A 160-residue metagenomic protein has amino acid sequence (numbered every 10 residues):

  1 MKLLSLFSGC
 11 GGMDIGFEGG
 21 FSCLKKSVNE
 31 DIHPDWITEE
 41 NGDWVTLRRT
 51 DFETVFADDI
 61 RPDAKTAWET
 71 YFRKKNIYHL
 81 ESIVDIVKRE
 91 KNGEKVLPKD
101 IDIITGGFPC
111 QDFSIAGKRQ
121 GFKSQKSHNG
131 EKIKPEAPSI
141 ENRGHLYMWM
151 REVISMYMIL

Functional and structural regions predicted by a protein language model:
M1-L160: Conserved active-site and SAM-binding loop architecture of S-adenosyl-L-methionine-dependent nucleic-acid
